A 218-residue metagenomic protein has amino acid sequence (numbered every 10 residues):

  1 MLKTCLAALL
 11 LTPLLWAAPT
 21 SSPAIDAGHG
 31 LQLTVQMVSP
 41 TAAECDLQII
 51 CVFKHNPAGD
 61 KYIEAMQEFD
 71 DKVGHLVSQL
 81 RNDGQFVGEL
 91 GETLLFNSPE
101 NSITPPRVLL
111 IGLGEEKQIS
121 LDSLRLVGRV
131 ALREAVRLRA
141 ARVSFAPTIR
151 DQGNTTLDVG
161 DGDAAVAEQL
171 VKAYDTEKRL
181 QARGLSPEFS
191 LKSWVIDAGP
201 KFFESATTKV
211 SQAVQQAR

Functional and structural regions predicted by a protein language model:
C5-W16: Bacterial N-terminal signal peptides
A18-R218: Glycine-/small-residue-enriched capping loops at alpha/beta junctions
